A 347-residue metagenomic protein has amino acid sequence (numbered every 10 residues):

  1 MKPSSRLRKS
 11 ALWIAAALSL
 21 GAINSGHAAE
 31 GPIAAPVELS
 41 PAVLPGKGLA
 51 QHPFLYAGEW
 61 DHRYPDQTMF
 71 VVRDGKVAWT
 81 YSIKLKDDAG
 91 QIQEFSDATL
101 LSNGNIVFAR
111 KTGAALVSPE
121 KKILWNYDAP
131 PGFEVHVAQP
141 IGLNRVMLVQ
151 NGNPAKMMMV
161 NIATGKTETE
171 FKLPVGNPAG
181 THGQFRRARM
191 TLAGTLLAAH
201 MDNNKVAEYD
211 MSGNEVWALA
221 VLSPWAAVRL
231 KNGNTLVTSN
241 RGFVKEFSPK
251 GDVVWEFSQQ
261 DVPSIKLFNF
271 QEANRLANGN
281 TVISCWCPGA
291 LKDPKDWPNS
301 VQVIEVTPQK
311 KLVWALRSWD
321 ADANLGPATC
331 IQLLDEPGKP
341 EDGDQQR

Functional and structural regions predicted by a protein language model:
M1-L7: N-terminal secretory signal peptides that target proteins for export/translocation
A11-A22: Bacterial N-terminal signal peptides
N24-H27: Sec/Tat signal peptide C-region and signal peptidase I cleavage site
A29-R347: Histidine-/acidic-rich catalytic cores in large beta-rich domains
